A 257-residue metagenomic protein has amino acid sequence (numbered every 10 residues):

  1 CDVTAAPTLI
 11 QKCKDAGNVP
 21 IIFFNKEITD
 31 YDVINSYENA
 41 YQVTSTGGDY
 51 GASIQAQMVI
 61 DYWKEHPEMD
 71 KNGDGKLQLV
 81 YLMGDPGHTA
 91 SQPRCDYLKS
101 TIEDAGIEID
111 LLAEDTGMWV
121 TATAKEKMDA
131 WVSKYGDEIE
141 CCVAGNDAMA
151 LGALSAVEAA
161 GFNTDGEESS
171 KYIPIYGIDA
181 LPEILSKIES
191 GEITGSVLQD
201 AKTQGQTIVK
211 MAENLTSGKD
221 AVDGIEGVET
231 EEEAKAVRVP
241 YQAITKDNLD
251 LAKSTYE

Functional and structural regions predicted by a protein language model:
C1-V19, Y97-L98, L112-K187: Hydrophobic alpha-helical
L9-Y50, M69, G73-G75, P182-E189 (+1 more regions): Flexible loop/hinge segments that line or gate small-molecule binding clefts
N25-T29, D85, G117, I178-L181: Short glycine-enriched loops at secondary-structure junctions
Q42-K76, A124-K125, A180-I184, D200-D220: Hydrophobic alpha-helical segments within soluble ligand-binding/sensing domains
G51-M58, T89-E108, T123, K127 (+1 more regions): Short, solvent-exposed amphipathic alpha-helices that sit in or adjacent to ligand/effector-binding or catalytic
G75-Q78, L82-P86, S100-T101, D200-E257: Hinge/cleft segment of the Venus flytrap/periplasmic-binding protein
Q78-Y81, E103-T121: Short beta-strand elements in bilobed, periplasmic/extracellular small-molecule ligand-binding domains
